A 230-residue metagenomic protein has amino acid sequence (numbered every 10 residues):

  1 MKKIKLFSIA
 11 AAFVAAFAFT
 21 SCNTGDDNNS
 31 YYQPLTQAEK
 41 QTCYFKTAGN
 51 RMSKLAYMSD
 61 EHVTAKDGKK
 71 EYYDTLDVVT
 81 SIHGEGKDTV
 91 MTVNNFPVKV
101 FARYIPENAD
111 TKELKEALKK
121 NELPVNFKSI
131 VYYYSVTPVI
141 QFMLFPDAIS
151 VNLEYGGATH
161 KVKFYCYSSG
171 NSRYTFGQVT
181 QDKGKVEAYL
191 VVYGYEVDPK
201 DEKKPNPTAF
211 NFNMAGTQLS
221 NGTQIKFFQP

Functional and structural regions predicted by a protein language model:
K3-F45, F227-F228: Bacterial Sec-dependent N-terminal signal peptides
D27-Q37, F164-S168, G177-P230: Edge beta-strand at a domain terminus
Q41-K66: Tryptophan-anchored aromatic micro-motifs
T42, T75, D88-T89: Coil residues (strongly favoring Ser/Thr
M52-E61, N95-K99, F145-N152, G156 (+1 more regions): Generic short beta-strand segments
E61-Y73, E202-K203: Acidic, glycine-anchored loop motifs typical of Ca2+
D77, S81-H83: Polybasic, proline/glycine-rich intrinsically disordered low-complexity segments
G84-Y174: Predominantly extracellular/secreted and cell-surface proteins with exposed, flexible low-complexity segments
